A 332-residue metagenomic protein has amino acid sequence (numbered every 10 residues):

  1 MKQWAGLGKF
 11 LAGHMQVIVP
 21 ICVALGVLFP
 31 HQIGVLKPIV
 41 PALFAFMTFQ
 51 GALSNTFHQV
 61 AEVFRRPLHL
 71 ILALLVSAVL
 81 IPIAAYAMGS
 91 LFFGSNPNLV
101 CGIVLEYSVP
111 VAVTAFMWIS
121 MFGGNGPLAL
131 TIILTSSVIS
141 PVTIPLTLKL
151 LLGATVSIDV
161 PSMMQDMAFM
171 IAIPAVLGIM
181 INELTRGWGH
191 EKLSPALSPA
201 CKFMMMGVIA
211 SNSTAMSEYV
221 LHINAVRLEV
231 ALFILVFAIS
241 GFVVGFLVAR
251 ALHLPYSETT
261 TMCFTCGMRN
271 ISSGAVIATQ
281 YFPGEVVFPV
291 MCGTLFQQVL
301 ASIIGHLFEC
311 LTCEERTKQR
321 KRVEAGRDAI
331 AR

Functional and structural regions predicted by a protein language model:
M1-R332: Alpha-helical transmembrane segments of multi-pass small-molecule/ion transporters
